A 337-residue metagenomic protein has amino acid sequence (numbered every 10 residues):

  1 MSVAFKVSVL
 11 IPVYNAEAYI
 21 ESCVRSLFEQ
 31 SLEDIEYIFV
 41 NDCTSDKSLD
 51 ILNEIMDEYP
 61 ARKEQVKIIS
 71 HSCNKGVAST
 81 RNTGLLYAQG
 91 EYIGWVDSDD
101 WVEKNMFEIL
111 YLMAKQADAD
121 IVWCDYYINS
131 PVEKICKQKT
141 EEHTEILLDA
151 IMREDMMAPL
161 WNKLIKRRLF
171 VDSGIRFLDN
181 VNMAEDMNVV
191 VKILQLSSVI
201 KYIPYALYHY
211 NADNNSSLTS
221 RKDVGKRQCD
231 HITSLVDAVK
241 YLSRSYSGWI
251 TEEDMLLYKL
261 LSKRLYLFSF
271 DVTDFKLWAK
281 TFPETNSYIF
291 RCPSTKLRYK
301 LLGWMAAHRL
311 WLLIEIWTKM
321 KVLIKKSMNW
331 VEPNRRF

Functional and structural regions predicted by a protein language model:
M1-T233, I324-S327, V331-N334: Nucleotide-sugar donor-binding/catalytic module of glycosyltransferases that assemble extracellular/cell-envelope
V190, H231, L235, D254-Y258 (+1 more regions): Short runs of predominantly hydrophobic/aromatic residues within well-ordered alpha helices that form helix-helix
L207-D213, S220-I250, R264-Y288: Catalytic core of nucleotide-sugar-dependent glycosyltransferases
S245-L257, T295, K300-L301, M305: Structural motif
M255-L267: Amphipathic alpha-helical repeat scaffolds of TPR domains
D271-F337: Membrane-interface aromatic/basic loop that binds lipid-linked glycans or pyrophosphate carriers, typified by
